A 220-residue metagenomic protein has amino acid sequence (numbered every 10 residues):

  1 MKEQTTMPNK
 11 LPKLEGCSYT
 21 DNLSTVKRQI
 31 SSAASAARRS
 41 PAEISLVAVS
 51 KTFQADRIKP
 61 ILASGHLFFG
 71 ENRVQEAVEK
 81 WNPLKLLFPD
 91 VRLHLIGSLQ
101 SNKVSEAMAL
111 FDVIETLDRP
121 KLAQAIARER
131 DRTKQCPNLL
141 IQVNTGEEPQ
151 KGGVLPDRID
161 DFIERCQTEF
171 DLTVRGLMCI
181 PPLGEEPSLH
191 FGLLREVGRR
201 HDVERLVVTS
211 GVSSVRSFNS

Functional and structural regions predicted by a protein language model:
K2-R216: Conserved alpha/beta-domain cores
N219-S220: C-terminal accessory segment of soluble enzyme catalytic cores
